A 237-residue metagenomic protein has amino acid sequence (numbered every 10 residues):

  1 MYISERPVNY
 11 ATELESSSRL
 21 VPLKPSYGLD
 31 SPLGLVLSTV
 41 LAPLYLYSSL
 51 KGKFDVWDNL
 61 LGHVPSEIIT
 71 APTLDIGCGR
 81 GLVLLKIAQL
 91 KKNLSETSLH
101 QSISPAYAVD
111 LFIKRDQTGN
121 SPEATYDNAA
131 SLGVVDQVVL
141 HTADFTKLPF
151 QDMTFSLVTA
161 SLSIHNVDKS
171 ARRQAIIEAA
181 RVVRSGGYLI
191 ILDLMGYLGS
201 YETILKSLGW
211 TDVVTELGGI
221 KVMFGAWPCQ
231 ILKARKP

Functional and structural regions predicted by a protein language model:
S4-P65: Class I SAM-dependent methyltransferase Rossmann-like catalytic core, especially the SAM/SAH-binding loop
I69-G79: Conserved class I S-adenosyl-L-methionine
R80-Q101: Conserved SAM-binding loop of SAM-dependent methyltransferases across substrates and taxa, primarily the Class I
T118-A143: S-adenosyl-L-methionine
F145-V158: A short acidic, Gly/Pro-enriched loop at the edge of an enzyme's catalytic core that lines a small-molecule cofactor
R173-S185: A short glycine-rich, Lys/Arg-flanked "PGG" loop and its adjoining helix->strand segment in the class I
G186-D193: Conserved beta-strand signature within the Rossmann-like core of class I S-adenosyl-L-methionine
G209-W210, G218-P237: Core SAM-dependent methyltransferase catalytic element
